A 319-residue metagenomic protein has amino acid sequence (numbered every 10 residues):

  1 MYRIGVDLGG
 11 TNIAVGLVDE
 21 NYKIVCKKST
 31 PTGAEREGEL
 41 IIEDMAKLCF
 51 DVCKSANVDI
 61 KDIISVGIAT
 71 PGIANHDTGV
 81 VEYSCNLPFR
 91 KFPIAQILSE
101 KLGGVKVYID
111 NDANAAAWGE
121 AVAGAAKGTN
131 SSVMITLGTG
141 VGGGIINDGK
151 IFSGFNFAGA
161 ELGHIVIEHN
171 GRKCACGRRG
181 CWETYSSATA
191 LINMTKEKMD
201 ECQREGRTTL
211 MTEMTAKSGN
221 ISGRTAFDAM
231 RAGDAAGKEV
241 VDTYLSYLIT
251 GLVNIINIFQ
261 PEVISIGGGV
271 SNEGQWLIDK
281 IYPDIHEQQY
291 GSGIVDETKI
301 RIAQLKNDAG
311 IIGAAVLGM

Functional and structural regions predicted by a protein language model:
M1-S65, H76-T78, Q96-K106, G119-T129 (+3 more regions): ATP-binding/phosphotransfer module of carbohydrate and carboxylate kinases, centering on a glycine-rich
D7, G67-P71, D110, M134-G140 (+1 more regions): Short beta-strand segments
K28-T30, C85, F155: Short hydrophobic alpha-helix segments
P31-G33, F89, A158-E161: A short acidic/small-residue loop/turn micro-motif
G79-R90: A charged helix-plus-loop insertion that forms the helical arch/lid used to bind and gate nucleic-acid substrates
I109-G119: A glycine-rich, Thr/Ser-enriched phosphate-binding loop motif common to dinucleotide/cofactor-binding enzymes
A113-A115, T139-V141, K306: Acidic, glycine-rich active-site loops and adjacent beta-strand->loop/helix elements that engage anionic groups
I145-E161: Short, charged low-complexity linear segments at domain edges
